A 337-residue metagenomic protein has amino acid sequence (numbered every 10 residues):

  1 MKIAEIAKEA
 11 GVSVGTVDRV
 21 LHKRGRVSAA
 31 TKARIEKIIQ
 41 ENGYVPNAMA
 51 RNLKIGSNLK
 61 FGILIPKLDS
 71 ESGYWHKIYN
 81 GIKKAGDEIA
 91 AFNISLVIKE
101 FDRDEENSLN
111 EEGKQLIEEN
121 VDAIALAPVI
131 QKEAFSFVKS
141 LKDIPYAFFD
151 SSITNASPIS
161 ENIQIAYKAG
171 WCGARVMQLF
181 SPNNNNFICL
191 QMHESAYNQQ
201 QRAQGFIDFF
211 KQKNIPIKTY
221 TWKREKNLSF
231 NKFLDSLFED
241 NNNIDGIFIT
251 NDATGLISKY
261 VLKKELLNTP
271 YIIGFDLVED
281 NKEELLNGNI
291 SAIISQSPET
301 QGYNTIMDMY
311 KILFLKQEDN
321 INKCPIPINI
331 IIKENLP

Functional and structural regions predicted by a protein language model:
M1-I55: N-terminal helix-turn-helix DNA-binding module of bacterial transcription factors
I38, F210, S297-P337: Hinge/cleft segment of the Venus flytrap/periplasmic-binding protein
N47-N107: Amphipathic helical "hinge" segments at domain boundaries
G62, N186-L190: Conserved beta-strand elements of the Class I
K67-G73, I98-S108, I130, N162-W171 (+5 more regions): Hinge/beta->alpha junction and helix N-cap segments in small-molecule ligand-binding domains
A123-K139, F206, K223-D280: Hydrophobic alpha-helical
I130-K168, V278-L286: Flexible loop/hinge segments that line or gate small-molecule binding clefts
S160-N185, N281, S297-F314: Hydrophobic alpha-helical segments within soluble ligand-binding/sensing domains
